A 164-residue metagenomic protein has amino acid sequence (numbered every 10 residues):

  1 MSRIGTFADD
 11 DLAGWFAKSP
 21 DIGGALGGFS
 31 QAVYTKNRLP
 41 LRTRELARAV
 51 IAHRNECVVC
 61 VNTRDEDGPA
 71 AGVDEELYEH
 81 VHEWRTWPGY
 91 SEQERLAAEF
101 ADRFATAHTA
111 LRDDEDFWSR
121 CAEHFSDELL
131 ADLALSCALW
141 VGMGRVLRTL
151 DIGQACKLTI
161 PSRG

Functional and structural regions predicted by a protein language model:
M1-E45, D65-P69, G164: Mobile cap/lid helix-loop segments that border enzyme active or cofactor-binding sites and regulate substrate access
M1-K18, E115-L130, S136-G164: Secretory/periplasmic and organellar redox-cofactor proteins
D10-G14, L41-E56, T86, E128-A134: Alpha-helical scaffold segments that form or flank carboxylate-/histidine-based iron centers
D21-G27, E56-C60, A107-E115: Short acidic alpha-helix initiation/capping motifs at coil-to-helix transition points, especially at protein N-termini
L46-I51, V81-H82, A97-A105, L133-G144: Short alpha-helical scaffolding segments that buttress acidic/His motifs in well-ordered protein cores
R48-E79: Conserved alpha-helical segments that form or flank metal/cofactor-binding pockets of metalloenzymes
E83-Y90: Acidic/His metal-coordination segments adjacent to aromatic residues that form catalytic metal sites in metalloenzymes
S91-L135: Acidic/histidine-rich alpha-helical segments that form the ligand environment of transition-metal centers
